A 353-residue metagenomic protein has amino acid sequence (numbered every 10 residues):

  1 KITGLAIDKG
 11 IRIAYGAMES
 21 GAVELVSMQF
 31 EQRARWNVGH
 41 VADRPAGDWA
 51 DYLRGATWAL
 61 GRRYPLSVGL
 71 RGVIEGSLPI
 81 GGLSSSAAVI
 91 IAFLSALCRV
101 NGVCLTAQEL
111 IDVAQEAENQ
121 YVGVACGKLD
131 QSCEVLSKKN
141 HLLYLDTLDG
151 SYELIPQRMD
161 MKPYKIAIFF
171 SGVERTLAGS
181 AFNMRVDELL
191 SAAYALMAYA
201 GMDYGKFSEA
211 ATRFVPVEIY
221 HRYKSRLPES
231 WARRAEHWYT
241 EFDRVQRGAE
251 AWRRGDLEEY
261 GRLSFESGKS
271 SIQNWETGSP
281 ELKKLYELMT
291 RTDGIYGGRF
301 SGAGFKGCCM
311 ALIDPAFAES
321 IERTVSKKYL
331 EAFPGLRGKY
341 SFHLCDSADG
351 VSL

Functional and structural regions predicted by a protein language model:
K1-L5, R33-M159, R291, A318 (+1 more regions): Gly/Ser-rich oxyanion-binding loop with an adjacent helix/lid that shapes the negatively charged ligand pocket
I7, R12-A50, H141-R299, L312-L353: C-terminal nucleotide
I80, V100, E250, I272 (+1 more regions): Short, flexible active-site loop motifs that bind/organize anionic cofactors or intermediates
L83-S85, Y296-S301: Short glycine/threonine-rich catalytic loop with a Thr-x-Gly-x-Asp
A88-I90, C308-I313: FabD-like malonyl-/acyl-CoA
G302-G307: Short Gly/Ser/Thr- and Asp/Glu-enriched loop/turn motifs at secondary-structure junctions
